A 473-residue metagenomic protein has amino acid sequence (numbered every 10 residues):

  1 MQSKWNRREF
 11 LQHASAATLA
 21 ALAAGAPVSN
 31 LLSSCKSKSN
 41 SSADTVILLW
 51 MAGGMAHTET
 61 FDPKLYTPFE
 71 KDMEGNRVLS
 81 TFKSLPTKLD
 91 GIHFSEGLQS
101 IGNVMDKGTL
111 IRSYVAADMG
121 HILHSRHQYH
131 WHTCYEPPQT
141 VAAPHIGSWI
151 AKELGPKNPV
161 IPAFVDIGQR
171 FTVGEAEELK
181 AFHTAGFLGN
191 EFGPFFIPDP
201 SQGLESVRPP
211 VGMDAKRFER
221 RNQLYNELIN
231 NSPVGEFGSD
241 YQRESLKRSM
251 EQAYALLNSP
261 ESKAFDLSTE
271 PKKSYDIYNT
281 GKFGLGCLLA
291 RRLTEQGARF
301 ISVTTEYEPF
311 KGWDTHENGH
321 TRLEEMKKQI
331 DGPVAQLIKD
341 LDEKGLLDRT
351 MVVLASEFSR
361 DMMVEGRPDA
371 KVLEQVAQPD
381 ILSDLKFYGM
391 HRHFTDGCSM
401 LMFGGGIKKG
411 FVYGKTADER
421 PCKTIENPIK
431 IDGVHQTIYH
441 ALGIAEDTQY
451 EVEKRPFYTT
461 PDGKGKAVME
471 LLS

Functional and structural regions predicted by a protein language model:
M1-S473: Ligand-binding pockets and gating/stacking loops
